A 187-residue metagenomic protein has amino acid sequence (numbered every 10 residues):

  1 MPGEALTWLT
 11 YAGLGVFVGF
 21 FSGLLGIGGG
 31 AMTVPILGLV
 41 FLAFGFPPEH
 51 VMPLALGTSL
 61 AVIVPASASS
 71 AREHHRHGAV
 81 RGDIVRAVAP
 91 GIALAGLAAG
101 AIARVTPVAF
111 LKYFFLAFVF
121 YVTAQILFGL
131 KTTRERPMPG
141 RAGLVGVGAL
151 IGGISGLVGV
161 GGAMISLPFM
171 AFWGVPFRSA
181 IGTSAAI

Functional and structural regions predicted by a protein language model:
M1-L25, M32-P53, T58, S69-L157 (+1 more regions): Juxtamembrane transmembrane-helix boundary motif
L56-I63, S184-I187: Transmembrane helix-bundle signature of multi-pass membrane transporters/permeases
V160: Conserved, well-structured core segments that form the ligand-binding/active-site neighborhood of functional domains
